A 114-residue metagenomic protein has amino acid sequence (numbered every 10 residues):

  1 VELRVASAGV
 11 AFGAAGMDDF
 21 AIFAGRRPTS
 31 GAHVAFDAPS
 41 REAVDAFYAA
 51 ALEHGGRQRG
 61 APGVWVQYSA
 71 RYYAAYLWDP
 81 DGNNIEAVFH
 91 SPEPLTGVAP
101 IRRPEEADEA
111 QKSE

Functional and structural regions predicted by a protein language model:
V1, A21, Q58-P62: A short linear hydrophobic-aromatic micro-motif
V1-D18: Core segments of cupin and vicinal oxygen chelate
G13-A46: Long, continuous compositionally biased terminal/linker segments
G25, V64, V88-H90: Residue-level structural signal for beta-strand termini and adjacent loop
A35-P80: Vicinal oxygen chelate
S69-A70, Y76, A87-P94: Short beta->alpha transition motifs characteristic of CBS
N84: Glycine-rich acetyl-CoA-binding "A-motif" of GNAT/NAT acetyltransferases
S91-E109: A short, polar/charged loop-to-alpha-helix boundary motif
